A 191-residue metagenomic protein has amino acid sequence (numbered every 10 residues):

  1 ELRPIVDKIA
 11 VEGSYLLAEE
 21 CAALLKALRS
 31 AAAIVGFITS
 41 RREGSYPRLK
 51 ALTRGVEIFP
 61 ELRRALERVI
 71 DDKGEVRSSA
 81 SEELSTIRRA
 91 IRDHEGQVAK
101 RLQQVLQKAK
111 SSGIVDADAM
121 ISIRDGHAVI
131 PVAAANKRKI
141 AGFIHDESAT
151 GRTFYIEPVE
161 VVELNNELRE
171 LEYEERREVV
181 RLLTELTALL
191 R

Functional and structural regions predicted by a protein language model:
E1-I87: Conserved amphipathic alpha-helical "coupling/scaffold" segments that transmit conformational changes between domains
Y15-E19, P47, R63-R191: Alpha-helical coupling/stalk and coiled-coil linker elements that connect catalytic or binding modules and transmit
